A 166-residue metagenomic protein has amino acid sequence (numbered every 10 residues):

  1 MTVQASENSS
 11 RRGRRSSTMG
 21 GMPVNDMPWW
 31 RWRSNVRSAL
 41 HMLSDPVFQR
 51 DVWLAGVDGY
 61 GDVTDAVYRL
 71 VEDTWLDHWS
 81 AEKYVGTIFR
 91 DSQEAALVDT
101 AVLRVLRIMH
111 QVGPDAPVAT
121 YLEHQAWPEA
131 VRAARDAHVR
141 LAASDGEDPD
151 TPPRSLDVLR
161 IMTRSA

Functional and structural regions predicted by a protein language model:
R11-S80: Short terminal alpha-helical segments
R15, M19-D26, R50, L54 (+6 more regions): A near-ubiquitous, low-amplitude feature marking generic local secondary-structure context
H78-A142, G146-E147: Amphipathic protein-protein interaction modules
L122, S144-M162: Short linear, low-complexity motifs centered on an aromatic residue
A130-A133, D157-A166: Eukaryote-specific, cytoplasm-facing alpha-helical/coiled-coil scaffolding segments in long proteins
